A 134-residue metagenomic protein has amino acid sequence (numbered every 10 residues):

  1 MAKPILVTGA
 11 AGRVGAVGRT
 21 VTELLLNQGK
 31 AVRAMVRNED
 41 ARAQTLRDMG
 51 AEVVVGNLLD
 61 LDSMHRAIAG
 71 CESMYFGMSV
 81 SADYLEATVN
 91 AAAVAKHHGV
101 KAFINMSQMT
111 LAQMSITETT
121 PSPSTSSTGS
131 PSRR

Functional and structural regions predicted by a protein language model:
A2-K30: N-terminal Rossmann NAD(P)H-binding glycine-rich loop of SDR-like oxidoreductase domains
P4, E72-S73, A102: Structural motif
R33-A34, V54: Conserved beta-strand positions in the Rossmann-like core of class I SAM-dependent methyltransferases
V36-A41: Short, polar loop motifs at secondary-structure junctions
Q44-E72: Conserved Rossmann-fold cofactor-binding substructure of NAD(P)-dependent oxidoreductases
G77-R134: Glycine-/Pro-rich loop/turn segments that contact NAD(P) or position catalytic residues in Rossmann-like domains
